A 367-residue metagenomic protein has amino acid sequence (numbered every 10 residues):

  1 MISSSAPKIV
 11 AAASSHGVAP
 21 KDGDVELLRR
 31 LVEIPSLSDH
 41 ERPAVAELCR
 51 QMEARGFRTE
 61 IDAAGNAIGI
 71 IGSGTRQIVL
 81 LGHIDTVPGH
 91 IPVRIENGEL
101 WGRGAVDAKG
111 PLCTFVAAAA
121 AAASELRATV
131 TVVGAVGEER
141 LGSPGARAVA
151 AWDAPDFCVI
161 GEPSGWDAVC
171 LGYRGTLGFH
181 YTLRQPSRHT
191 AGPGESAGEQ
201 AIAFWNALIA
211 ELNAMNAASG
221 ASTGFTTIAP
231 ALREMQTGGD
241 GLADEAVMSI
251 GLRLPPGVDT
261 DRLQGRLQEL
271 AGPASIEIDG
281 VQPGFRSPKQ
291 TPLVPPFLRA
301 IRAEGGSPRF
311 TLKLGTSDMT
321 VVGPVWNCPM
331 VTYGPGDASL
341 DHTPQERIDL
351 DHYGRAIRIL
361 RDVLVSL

Functional and structural regions predicted by a protein language model:
I2-A12, A19, E60, L177-L367: Metal-dependent amide/peptide-bond hydrolase catalytic core, centered on the "pita-bread" metallohydrolase fold
V25: Pyridoxal 5′-phosphate
L31, P35, M52, A201 (+1 more regions): Residue-level signal for inorganic ion chemistry
S36-R76: A non-catalytic alpha/beta surface segment that caps or lines the substrate-entry region of metallo-dependent hydrolase
T75-G134, A148, P344: Active-site metal-coordination/substrate-binding segment of hydrolases, especially metallo-dependent peptidases
H83-V87, P163-W166, T176, N327: Short glycine-enriched loops at secondary-structure junctions
G89-I91, D167-L171, M235-D240: Short beta-strand/turn micro-motifs at beta-sheet edges
C113-G178: Acidic/histidine-rich catalytic neighborhood of metal-dependent amide-processing enzymes
